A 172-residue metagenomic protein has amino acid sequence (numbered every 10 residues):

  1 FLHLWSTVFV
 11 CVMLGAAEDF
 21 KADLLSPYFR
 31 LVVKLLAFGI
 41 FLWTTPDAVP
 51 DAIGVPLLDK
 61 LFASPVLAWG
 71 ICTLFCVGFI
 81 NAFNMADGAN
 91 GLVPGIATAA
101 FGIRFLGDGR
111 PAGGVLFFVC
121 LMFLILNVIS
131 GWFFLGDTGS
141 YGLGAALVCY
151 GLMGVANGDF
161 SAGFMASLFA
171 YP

Functional and structural regions predicted by a protein language model:
F1-I71, F160-P172: N-terminal transmembrane signal-anchor/hairpin module of polytopic inner-membrane proteins
L2-V10, G91-P172: Alpha-helical transmembrane segments
T7-V8, D23, G70, C76-F79 (+2 more regions): N-terminal hydrophobic alpha-helix used for membrane targeting or insertion
V10-A17, L42-P46, C76-A82, G95 (+3 more regions): Alpha-helical transmembrane segments of polytopic integral membrane proteins, especially the permease/helical cores
A16-L35, L58-L67, I80-I96, F123-A145: Interhelical loop and helix-boundary elements at the membrane-water interface of polytopic inner-membrane proteins
